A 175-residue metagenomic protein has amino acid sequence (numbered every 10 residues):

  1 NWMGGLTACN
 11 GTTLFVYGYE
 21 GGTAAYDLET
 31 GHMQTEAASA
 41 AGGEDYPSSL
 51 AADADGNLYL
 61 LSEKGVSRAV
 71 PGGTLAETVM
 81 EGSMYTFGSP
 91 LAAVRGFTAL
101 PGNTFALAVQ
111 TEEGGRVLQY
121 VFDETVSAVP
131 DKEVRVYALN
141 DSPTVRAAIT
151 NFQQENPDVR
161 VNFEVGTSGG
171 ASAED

Functional and structural regions predicted by a protein language model:
G4-G11, F15-G21, L28-T30, A38-D175: Conserved N-terminal structural module of periplasmic/extracytoplasmic solute-binding proteins
